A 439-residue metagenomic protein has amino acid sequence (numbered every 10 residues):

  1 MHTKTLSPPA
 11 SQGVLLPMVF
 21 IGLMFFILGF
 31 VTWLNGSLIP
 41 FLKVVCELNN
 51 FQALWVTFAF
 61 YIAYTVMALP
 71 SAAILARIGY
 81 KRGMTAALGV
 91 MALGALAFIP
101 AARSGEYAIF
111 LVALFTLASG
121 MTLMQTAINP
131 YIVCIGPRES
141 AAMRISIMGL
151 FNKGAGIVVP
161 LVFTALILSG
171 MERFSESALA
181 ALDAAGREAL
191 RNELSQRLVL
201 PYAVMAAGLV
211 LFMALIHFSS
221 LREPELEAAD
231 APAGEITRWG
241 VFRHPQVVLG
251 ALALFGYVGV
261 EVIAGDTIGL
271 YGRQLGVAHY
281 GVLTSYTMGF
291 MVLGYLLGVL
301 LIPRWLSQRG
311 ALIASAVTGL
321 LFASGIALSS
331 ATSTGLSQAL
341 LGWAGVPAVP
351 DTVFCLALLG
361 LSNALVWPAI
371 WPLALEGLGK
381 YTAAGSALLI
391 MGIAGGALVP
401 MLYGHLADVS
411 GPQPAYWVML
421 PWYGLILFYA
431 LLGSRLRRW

Functional and structural regions predicted by a protein language model:
L16-C46, I128-N129, V159, A264-G272: Extracytoplasmic
N35-I39, V159-L168, W239-M288: Extracytoplasmic gate region of multi-pass secondary transporters
W55-A73, S285-G298, G395-L398: Central cavity-lining transmembrane alpha-helices of secondary-active solute carriers, predominantly the Major
V66-A108: Conserved MFS/SLC helix-loop-helix module at the cytosolic interface between two early adjacent transmembrane helices
M67-Y80, G294-Q308, S329, A407: Helix-to-loop junctions at the C-terminal end of transmembrane segments in multipass secondary transporters
G89-S104, V317-G345: C-terminal ends and interior cores of transmembrane alpha-helices in multi-pass membrane transporters/permeases
L123-P137, A364-G379: Intracellular juxtamembrane helix-capping segments at the cytosolic ends of symmetry-related transmembrane helices
S140-F174, S386-V399: Glycine-rich segments within core transmembrane alpha-helices of 12-TM secondary carriers
